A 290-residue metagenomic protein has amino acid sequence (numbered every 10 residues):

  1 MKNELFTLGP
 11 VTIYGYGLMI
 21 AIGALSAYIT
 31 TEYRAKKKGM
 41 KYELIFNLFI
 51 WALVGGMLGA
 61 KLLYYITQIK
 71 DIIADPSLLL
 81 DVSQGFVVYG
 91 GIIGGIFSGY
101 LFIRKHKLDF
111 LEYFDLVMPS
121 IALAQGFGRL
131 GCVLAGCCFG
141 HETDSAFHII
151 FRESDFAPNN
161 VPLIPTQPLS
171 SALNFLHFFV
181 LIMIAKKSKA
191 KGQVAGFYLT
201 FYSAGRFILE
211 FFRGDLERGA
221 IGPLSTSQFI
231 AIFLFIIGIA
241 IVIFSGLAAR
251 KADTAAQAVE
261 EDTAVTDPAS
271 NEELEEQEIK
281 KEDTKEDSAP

Functional and structural regions predicted by a protein language model:
M1-P290: A feature for loop-to-transmembrane-helix boundaries and adjacent hydrophobic helices in multi-pass integral membrane
